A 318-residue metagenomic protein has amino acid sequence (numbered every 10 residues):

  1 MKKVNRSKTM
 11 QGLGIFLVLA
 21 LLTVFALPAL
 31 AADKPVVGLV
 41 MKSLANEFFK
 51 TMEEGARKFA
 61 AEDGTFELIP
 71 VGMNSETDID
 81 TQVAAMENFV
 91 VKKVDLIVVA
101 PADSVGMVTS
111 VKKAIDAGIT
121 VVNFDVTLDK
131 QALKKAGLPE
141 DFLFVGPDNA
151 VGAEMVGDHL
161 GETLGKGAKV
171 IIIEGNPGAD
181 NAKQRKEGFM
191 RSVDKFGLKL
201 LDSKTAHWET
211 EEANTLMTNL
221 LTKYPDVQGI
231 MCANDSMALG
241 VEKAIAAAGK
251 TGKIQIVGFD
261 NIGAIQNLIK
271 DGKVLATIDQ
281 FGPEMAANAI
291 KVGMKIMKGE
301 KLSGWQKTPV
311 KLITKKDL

Functional and structural regions predicted by a protein language model:
K2-R6, L30-L318: A residue-level marker of the well-folded mature domains of exported/periplasmic proteins
K3-F16: Bacterial N-terminal signal peptides that target proteins for export
G14-F25: Bacterial N-terminal signal peptides
